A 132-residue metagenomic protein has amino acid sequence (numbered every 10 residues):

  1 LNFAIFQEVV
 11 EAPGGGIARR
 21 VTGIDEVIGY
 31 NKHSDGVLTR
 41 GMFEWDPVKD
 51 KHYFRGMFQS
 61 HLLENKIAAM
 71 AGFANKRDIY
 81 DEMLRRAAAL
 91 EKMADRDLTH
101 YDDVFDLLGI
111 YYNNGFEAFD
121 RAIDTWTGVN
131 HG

Functional and structural regions predicted by a protein language model:
F3-E91: Conserved P-loop NTPase
M83-G132: Terminal-proximal interaction/regulatory segments of ATP-powered molecular machines
